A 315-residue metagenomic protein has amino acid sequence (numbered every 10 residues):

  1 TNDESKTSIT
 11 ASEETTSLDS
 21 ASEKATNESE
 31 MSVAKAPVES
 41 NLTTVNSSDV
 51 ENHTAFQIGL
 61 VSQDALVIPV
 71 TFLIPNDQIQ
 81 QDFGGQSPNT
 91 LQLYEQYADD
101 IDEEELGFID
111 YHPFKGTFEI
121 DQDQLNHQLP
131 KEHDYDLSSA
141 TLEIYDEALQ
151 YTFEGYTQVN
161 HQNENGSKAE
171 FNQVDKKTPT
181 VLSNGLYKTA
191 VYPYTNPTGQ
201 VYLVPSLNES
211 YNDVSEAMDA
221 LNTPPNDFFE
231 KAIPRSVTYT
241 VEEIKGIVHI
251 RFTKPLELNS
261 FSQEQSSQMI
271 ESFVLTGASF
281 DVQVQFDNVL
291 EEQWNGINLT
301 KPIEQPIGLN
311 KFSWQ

Functional and structural regions predicted by a protein language model:
T1-Q315: Bimodal "functional hotspot" detector
